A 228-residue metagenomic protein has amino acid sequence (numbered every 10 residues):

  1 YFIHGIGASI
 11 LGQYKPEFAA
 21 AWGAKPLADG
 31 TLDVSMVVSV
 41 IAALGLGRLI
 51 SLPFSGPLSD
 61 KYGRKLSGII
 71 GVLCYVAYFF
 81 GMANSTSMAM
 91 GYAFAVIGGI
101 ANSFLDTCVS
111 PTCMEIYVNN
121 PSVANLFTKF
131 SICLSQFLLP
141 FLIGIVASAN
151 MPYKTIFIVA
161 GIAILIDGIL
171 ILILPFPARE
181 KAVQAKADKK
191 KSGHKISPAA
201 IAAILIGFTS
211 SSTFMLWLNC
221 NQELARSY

Functional and structural regions predicted by a protein language model:
Y1-A24, W217-Q222: Extracytoplasmic
L11-G12, P198-Y228: Extracytoplasmic gate region of multi-pass secondary transporters
V38-G56: Central cavity-lining transmembrane alpha-helices of secondary-active solute carriers, predominantly the Major
I50-T86: Conserved MFS/SLC helix-loop-helix module at the cytosolic interface between two early adjacent transmembrane helices
Y78-M82, G98, I171: MFS-fold secondary transporters
A89-A95, A202-A203: Short hydrophobic/alpha-helical segments at membrane-entry points of transmembrane helices in Major Facilitator
F94-F130: Cytoplasmic helix-loop-helix junction between adjacent transmembrane helices in 12-TM secondary transporters
N120, A124-R179: Helix-loop-helix hairpin linking two adjacent transmembrane segments in secondary transporters
